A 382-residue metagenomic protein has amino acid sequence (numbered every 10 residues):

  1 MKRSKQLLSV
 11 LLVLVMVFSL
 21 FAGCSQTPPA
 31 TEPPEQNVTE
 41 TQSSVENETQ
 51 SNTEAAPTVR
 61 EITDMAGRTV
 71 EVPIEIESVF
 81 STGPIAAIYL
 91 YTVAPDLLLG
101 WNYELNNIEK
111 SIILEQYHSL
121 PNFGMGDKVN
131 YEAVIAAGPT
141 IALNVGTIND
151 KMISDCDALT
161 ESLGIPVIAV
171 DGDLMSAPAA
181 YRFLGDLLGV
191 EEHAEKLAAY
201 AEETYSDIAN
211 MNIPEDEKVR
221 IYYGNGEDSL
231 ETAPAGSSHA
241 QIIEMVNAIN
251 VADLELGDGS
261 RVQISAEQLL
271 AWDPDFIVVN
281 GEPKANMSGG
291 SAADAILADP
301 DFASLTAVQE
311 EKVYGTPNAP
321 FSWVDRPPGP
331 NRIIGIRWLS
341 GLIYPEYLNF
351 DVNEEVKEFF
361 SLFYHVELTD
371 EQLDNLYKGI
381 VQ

Functional and structural regions predicted by a protein language model:
Q6-L7, L12, G23-I88, E192-Y223 (+3 more regions): Bacterial Sec-exported substrate-binding components of ABC uptake systems
V17-F21: Bacterial Sec-type N-terminal signal peptides, specifically the leucine/valine-rich hydrophobic h-region
M65-G67, L120-E132, L256-S265: Short helix-initiation/N-cap motifs at beta->coil->alpha
F80-T82, L99-N102, I141-V145, P166-D171 (+4 more regions): Structural recognition of the beta-strand scaffold that forms the well-ordered cores of secreted hydrolase catalytic
S81-A137, I141-D150, V251: A short, structured surface patch at a secondary-structure boundary
I108-E109, I148-D155, A169-F183, D216-I242: Extracytoplasmic ligand-binding site segments that recognize negatively charged/polar headgroups
M175-Y181, D186, E195, A199 (+1 more regions): Structured C-terminal subdomain patch of bacterial secreted/periplasmic proteins
T232-S260: Alpha-helical, coiled-coil/dimerization segments enriched in small aliphatic residues
